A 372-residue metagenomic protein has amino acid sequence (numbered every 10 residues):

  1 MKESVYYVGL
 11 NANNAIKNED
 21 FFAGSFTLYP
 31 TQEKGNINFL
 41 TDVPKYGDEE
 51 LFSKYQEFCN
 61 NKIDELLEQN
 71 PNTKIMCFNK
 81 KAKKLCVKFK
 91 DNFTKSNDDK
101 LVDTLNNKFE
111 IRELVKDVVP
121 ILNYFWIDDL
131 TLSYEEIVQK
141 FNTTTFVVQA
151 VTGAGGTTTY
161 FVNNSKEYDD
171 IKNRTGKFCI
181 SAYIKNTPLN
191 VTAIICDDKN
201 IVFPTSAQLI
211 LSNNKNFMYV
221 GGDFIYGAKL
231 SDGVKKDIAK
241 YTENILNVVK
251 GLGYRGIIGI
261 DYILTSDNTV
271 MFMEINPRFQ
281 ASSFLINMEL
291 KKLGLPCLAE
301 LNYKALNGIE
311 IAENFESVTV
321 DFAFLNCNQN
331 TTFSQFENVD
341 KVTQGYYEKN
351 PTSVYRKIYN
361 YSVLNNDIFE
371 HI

Functional and structural regions predicted by a protein language model:
M1-A12, T73-C77: Short hydrophobic beta-strand segments
Y6-T27: N-terminal basic/disordered segments at the start of proteins
N36-K140, A154: Conserved N-proximal alpha/beta basic substrate-recognition cap immediately N-terminal to, or forming the N-lobe
T104-N186, C196-K199, F224-N247, I372: Active-site nucleotide/adenylate-binding loops and adjacent lid/helix of ATP-dependent enzymes
Y160-N216, L264-M271, A323-N330: Phosphate-binding site of ATP-dependent enzymes
K185, A193-V248, N276-Y303: ATP-dependent carboxylate/phosphate-activation module, predominantly the ATP-grasp catalytic core and closely related
G221-D267, L306-N328: A long amphipathic alpha-helix within ATP-dependent nucleotide-binding catalytic cores
E300-I372: Peripheral (often C-terminal) accessory segments that flank ATP-dependent C-N-forming ligase machineries
